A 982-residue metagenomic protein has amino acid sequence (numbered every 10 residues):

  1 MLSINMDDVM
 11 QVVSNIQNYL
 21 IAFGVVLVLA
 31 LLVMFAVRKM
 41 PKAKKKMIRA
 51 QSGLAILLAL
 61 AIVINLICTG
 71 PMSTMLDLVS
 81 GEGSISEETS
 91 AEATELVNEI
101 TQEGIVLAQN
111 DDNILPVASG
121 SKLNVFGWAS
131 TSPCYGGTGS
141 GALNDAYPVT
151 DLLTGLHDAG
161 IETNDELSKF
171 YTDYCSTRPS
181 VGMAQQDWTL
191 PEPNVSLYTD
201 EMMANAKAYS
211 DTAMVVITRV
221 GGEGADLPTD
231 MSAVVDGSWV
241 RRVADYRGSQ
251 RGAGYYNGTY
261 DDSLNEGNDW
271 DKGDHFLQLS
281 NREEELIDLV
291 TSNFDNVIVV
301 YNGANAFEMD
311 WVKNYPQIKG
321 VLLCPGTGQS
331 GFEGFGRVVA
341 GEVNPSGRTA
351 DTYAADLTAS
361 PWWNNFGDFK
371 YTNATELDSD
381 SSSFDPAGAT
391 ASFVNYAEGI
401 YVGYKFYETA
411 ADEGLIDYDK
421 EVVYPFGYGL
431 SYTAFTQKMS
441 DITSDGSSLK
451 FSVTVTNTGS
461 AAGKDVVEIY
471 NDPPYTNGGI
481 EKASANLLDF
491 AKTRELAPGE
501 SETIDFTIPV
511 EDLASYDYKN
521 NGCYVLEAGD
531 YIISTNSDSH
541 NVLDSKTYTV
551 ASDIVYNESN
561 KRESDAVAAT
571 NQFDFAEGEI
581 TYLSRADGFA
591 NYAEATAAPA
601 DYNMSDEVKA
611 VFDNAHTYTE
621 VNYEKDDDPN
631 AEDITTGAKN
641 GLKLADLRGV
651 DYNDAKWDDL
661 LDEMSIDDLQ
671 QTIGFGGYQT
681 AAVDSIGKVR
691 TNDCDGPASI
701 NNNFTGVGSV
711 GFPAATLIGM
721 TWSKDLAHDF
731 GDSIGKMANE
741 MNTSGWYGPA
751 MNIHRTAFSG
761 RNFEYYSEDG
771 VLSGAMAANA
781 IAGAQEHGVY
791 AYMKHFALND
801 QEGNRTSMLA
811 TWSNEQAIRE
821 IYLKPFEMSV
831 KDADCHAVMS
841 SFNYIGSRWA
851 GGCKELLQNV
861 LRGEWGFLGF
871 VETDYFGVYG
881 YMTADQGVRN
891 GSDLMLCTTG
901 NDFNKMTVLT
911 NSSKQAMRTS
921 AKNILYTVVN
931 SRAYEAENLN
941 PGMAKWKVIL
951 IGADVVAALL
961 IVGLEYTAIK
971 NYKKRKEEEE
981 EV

Functional and structural regions predicted by a protein language model:
M1-Y518, Y524-S539, K561-V982: Glycoside hydrolase catalytic-domain context in secreted enzymes
N541-K561: Short beta-strand elements
